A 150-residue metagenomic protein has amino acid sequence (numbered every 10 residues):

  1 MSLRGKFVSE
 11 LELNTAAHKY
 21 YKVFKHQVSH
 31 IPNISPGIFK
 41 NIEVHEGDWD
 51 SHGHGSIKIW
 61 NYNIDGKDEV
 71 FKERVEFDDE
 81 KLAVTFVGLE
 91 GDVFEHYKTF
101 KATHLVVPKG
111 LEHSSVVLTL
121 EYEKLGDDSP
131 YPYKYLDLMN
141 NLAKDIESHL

Functional and structural regions predicted by a protein language model:
M1-G53: Hydrophobic ligand-binding cavity/cleft-lining segments
S2-R4, Y133-L150: C-terminal helix/juxtamembrane-tail motif
L3-G5, H54, K67, K98 (+1 more regions): Residue-level preference for beta-strand/loop junctions
K6-V8, D68-E73, H96-T103: Short, surface-exposed coil-to-beta transition loops
Y20, F24, K58-W60, V75 (+4 more regions): Structural signal for hydrophobic/aromatic residues that build the beta-strand cores of folded beta-sheet domains
Q27-H30, D78, L142-D145, H149: Conserved short hydrophobic interaction patches
P32, K40-F94: Glycine-rich portal/gate segments that line the openings of hydrophobic small-molecule binding cavities
E76, T85-N141: Beta-strand/loop substructures that line and gate deep hydrophobic ligand-binding cavities in soluble
